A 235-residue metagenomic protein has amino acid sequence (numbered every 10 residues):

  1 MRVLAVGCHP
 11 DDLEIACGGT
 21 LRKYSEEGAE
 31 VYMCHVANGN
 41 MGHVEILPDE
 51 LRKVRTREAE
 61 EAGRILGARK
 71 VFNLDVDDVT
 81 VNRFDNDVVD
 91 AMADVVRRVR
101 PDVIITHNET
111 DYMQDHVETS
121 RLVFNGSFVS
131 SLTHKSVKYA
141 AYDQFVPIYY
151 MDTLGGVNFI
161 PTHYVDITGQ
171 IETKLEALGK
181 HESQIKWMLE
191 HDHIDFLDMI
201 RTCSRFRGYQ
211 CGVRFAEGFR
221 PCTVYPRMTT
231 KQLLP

Functional and structural regions predicted by a protein language model:
M1-L4, R83-P235: Metal-dependent de-N-acetylase/amidase catalytic core
M1-V99, R220, Q232-L233: Active-site rim/loop-helix segments in enzyme catalytic domains that contact anionic ligands
